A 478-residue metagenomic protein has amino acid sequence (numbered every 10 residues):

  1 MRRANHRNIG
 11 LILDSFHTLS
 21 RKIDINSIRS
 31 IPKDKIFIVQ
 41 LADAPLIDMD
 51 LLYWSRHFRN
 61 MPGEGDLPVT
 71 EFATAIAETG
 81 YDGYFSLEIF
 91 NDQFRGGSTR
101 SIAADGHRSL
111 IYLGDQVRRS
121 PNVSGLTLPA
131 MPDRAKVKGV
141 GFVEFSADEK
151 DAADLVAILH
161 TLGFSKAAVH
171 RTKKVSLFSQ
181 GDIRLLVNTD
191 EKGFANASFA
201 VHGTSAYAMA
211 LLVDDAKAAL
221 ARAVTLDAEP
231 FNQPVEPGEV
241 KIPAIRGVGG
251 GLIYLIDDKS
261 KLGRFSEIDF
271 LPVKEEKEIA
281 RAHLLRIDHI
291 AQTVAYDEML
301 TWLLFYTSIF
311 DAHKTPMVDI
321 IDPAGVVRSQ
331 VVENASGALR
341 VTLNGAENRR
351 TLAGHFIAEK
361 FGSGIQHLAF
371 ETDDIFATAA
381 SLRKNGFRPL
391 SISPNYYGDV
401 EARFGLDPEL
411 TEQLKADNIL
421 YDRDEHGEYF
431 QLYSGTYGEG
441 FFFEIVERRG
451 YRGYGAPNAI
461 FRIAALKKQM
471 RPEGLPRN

Functional and structural regions predicted by a protein language model:
M1-D66: Acidic/histidine-rich catalytic cores of soluble enzymes
M1-G10, S101, D105, G114-R119 (+1 more regions): Active-site acidic/histidine proton-transfer and metal-coordination neighborhood in alpha/beta enzyme cores
N8-I12, K35-Q40, D82-S86, F142 (+2 more regions): Structural preference for beta-strand elements that scaffold enzyme active sites
I12-D14, Q40-A42, S86-F90, N188 (+2 more regions): A cross-family glycoside hydrolase active-site/sugar-binding cleft signature
S15-H17, D43-P45, N91, E236 (+1 more regions): Active-site-proximal loop/turn and secondary-structure-junction residues that shape catalytic pockets, frequently
L87-G97, S101, R449-G450: A short, acidic, flexible beta-alpha connecting loop/helix-capping segment that sits on the rim of active
S109-P129: Non-catalytic accessory regions flanking glycosidase/transglycosidase catalytic cores in CAZymes
G125-A168, S179-N232, A244-K314, P323-N478: Glyoxalase I/VOC metalloenzyme domain signal
